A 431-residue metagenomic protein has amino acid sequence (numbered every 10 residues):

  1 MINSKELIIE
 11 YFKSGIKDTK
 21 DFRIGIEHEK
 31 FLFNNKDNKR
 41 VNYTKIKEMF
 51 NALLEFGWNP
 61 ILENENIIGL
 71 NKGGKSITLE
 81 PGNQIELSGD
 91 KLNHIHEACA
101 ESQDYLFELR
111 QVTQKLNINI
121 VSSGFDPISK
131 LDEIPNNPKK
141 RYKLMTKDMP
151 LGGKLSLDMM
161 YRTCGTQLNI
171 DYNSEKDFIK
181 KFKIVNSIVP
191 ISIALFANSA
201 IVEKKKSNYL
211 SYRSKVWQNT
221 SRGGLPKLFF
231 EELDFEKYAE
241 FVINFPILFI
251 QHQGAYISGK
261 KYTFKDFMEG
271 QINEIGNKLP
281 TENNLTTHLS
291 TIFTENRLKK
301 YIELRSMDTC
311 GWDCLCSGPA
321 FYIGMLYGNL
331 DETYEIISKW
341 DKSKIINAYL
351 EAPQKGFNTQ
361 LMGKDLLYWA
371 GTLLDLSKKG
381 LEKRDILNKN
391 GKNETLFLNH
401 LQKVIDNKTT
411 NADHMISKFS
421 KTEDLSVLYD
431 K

Functional and structural regions predicted by a protein language model:
M1-K154, R162, K300, C314 (+8 more regions): Terminal catalytic/cofactor-binding subdomain
F31, Q167-N169, E303-R305: Structured core elements
E97, N173, D177-F178, S306-L315: Conserved phosphate-binding loops in nucleotide/dinucleotide-binding enzymes
Y105, L109, K181, L285-I292 (+2 more regions): Alpha-helical packing segments of well-folded alpha/beta enzyme cores
Q114, F125-R297: Loop-rich catalytic cores of soluble enzymes, especially ATP-dependent carboxylate-amine ligases and other
I191-A194, N198, G324-E332, K379 (+1 more regions): Short, well-ordered loop/turn and helix-capping segments at boundaries between secondary-structure elements and domains
Y262-N347: Long, well-ordered mid-to-C-terminal structural blocks that present hydrophobic/aromatic surfaces
